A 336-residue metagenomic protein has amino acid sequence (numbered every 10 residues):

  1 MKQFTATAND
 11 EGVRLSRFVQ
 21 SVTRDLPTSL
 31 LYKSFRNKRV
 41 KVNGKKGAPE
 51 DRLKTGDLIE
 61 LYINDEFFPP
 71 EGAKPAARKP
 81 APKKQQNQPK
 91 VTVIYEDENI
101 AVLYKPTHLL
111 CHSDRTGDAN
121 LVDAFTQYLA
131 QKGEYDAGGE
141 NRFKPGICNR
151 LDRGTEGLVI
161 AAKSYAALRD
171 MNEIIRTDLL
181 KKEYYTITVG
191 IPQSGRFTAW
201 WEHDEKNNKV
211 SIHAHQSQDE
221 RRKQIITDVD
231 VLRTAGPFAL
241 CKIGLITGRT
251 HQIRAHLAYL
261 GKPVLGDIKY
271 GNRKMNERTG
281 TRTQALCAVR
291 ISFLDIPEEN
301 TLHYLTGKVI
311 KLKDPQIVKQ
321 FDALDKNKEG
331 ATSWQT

Functional and structural regions predicted by a protein language model:
M1-T336: RNA pseudouridine synthases
